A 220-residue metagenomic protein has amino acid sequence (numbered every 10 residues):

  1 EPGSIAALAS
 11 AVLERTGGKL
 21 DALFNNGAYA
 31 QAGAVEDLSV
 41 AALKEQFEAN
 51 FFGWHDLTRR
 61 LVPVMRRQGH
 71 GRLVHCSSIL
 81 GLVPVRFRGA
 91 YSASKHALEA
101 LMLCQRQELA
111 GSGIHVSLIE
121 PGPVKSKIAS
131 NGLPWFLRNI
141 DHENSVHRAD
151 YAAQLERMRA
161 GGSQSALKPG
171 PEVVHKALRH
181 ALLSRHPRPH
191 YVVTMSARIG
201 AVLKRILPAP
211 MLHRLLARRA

Functional and structural regions predicted by a protein language model:
E1-A7, V40: The beta1-alpha1 cofactor-binding region of Rossmann-like NAD(H)/NADP(H)-dependent oxidoreductases
N26-Q31: Conserved NAD(P)H cofactor-binding loop of Rossmann-fold oxidoreductase domains
A34-V35, A42-K44: Substrate-binding pocket helix/loop in short-chain dehydrogenase/reductase
T58, S94-A97: Active-site helix of classical SDR
T58-R59, L103: A short, exposed helix-loop element centered on a Lys and neighboring polar residues
S78: Residue(s) in the substrate-gating loop at a strand-loop-helix junction that position the organic substrate next
G111-S163: C-terminal beta-strand-loop-alpha-helix "lid" module of Rossmann-like NAD(P)-dependent dehydrogenases
